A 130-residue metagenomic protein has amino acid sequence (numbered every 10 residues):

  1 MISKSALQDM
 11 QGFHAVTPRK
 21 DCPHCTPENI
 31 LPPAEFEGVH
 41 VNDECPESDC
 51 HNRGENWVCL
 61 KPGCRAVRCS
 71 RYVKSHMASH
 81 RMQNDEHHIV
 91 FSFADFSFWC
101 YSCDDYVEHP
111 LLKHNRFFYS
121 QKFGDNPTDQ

Functional and structural regions predicted by a protein language model:
M1-P62, A66-Q130: Cys/His-rich zinc-coordinating "finger" modules and their low-complexity flanking regions in eukaryotic trafficking
